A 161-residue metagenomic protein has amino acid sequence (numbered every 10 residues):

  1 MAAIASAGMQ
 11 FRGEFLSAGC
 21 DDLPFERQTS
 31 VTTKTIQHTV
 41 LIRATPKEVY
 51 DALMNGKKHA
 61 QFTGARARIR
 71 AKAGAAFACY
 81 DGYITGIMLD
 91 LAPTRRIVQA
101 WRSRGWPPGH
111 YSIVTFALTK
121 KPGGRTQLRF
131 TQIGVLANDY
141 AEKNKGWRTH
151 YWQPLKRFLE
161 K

Functional and structural regions predicted by a protein language model:
M1-I4, M9, V31: Short hydrophobic transmembrane-like helices used for membrane targeting/insertion
G8-F11, L16: Short linear/disordered segments characteristic of secreted peptide precursors and small low-complexity proteins
F15-R68: Hydrophobic ligand-binding cavity/cleft-lining segments
F25-Q28, G134-K161: A conserved amphipathic terminal alpha-helix motif
Q37, A44, A76-Y80, E142: Alpha-helical scaffold segments that form or flank carboxylate-/histidine-based iron centers
V49-Y50, H59, F77, M88 (+4 more regions): Hydrophobic pocket/interface hotspot
K58-Q61, K72, A76, T149 (+1 more regions): Structured surface interface patches that mediate subunit assembly and partner/cofactor docking
A60, A67-A71, A78, G82-G123 (+1 more regions): Hydrophobic-ligand binding "helix-grip"
